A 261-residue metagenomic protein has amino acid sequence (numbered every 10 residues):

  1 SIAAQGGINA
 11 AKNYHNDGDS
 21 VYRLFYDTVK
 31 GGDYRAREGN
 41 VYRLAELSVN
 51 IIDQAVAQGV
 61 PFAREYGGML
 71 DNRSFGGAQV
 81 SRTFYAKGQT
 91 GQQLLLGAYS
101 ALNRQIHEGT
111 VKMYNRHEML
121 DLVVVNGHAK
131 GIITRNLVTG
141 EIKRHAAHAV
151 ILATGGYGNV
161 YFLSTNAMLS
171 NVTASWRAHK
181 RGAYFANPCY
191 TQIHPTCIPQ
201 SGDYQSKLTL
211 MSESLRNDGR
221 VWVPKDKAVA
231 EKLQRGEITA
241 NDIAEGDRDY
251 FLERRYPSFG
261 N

Functional and structural regions predicted by a protein language model:
S1-V29, D33, L163, C189-L208 (+1 more regions): Conserved N-terminal glycine-rich FAD pyrophosphate-binding loop of Rossmann-like flavoproteins
G7, L47-D53, A57-F62, A174-P188: Hydrophobic or amphipathic alpha-helical targeting/insertion segments
V21, R37-I52, K87-L95, N115 (+7 more regions): Generic structural signal for well-ordered, non-membrane alpha-helical segments in soluble metabolic enzymes
F25-N72: Rossmann-like flavin
V56-E141, C197-L210: Conserved redox-cofactor binding core of oxidoreductases
I132, R144-G155, A178: Short hydrophobic core segments
L152-N166: Flavin (primarily FAD) binding-site architecture
R177, Y184-N261: An anion/pyrophosphate-binding glycine-rich loop and adjacent beta-alpha core in soluble alpha-beta enzymes
